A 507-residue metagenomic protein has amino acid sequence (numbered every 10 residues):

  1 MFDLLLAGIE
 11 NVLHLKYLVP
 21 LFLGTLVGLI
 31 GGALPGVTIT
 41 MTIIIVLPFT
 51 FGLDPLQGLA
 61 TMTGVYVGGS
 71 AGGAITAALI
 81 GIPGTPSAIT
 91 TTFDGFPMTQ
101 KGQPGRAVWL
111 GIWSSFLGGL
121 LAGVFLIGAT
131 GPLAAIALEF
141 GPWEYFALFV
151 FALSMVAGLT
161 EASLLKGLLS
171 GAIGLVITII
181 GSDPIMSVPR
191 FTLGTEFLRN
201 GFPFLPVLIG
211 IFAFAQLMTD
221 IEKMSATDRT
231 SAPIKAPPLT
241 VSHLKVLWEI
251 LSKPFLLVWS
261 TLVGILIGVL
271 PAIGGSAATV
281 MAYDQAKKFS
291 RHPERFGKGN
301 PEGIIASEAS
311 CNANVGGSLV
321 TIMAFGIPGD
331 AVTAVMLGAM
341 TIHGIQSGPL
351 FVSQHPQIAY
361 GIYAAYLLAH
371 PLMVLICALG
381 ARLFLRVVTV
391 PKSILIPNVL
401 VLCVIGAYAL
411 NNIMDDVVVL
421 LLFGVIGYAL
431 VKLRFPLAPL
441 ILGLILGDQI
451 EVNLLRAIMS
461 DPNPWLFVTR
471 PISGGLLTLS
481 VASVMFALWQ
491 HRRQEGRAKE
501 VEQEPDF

Functional and structural regions predicted by a protein language model:
M1-L56, A137-L138, F191-N300, L385-R386 (+4 more regions): Helix-loop-helix hairpins and the membrane-proximal interhelical loops of multi-pass alpha-helical transport proteins
T25-I39, G69-G81, V156-E161, T261-I273 (+3 more regions): Transmembrane alpha-helix interface/packing and boundary motifs in multi-pass membrane proteins, characterized by
L29, I45-P48, M62-S70, G111-F116 (+13 more regions): Transmembrane helix-bundle signature of multi-pass membrane transporters/permeases
I30-T40, A78-I89, L121-F125, I267-S276 (+4 more regions): Short helix-coil transition sites and intra-membrane helix breaks within transmembrane domains of multi-pass
I39-F49, M62, A77-P97, G128 (+6 more regions): Re-entrant/interfacial helical elements at transmembrane boundaries that shape and gate the permeation pathway
L56-A60, P97-S114, R291-I304, A331-A334 (+1 more regions): Membrane-interface alpha-helices at helix entry/exit sites of multi-pass transporters
Y66-A77, N300-F325, G329, S347-I376 (+1 more regions): A structural-propensity feature for long, helix-poor, extended segments
W109-S225, I342-H491, E495: Membrane-embedded alpha-helical modules
